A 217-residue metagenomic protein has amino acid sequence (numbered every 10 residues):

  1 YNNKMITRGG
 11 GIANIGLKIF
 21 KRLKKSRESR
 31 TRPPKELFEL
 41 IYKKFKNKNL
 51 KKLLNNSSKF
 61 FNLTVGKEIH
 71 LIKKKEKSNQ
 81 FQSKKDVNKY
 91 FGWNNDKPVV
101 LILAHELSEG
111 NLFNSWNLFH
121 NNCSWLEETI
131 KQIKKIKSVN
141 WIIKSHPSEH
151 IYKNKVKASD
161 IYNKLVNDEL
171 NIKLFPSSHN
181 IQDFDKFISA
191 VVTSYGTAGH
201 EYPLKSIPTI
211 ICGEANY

Functional and structural regions predicted by a protein language model:
Y1-K18, S177-Y217: A donor-sugar binding/catalytic signature common to diverse glycosyltransferases and related nucleotide-sugar
N2, I15, F20-R27, S115-F119 (+2 more regions): Short secondary-structure boundary/capping segments
N2-S78: Active-site-proximal region of nucleotide-activated glycan assembly enzymes, centered on histidine/acidic-rich loops
I6, L101, N140-I142, K173 (+1 more regions): A structural signal for isolated positions on well-ordered beta-strands in alpha/beta enzyme cores
L63-N163: Conserved catalytic-core segment of nucleotide-activated headgroup transferases in glycan assembly
F81-K84, I172-P176, V191-V192: Short gly/ser/thr-rich secondary-structure transition/capping motifs
K137-V139, L170-N171, S189, I207: Loop/turn elements at helix/coil->beta-strand transitions in domains of secreted/extracellular proteins
S159-S177: Nucleotide-activated donor-binding/catalytic signature segment of Leloir-type glycosyltransferases, i.e., the conserved
